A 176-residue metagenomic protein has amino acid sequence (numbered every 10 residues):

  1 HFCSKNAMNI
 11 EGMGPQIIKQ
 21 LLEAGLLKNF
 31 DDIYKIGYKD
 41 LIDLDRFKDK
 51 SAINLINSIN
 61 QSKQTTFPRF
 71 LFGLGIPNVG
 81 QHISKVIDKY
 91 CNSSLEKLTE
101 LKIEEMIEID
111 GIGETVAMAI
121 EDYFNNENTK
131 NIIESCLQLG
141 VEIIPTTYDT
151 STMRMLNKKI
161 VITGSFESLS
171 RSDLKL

Functional and structural regions predicted by a protein language model:
H1-E11: Cys/His-rich short segments
F2, A24, L44-L176: DNA strand-break repair and replication-stress modules
G14: Active-site helix-to-loop segments that bind/position phosphate- or nucleotide-bearing substrates and donors across
I33: Phosphate-binding active sites in nucleotide-utilizing proteins
